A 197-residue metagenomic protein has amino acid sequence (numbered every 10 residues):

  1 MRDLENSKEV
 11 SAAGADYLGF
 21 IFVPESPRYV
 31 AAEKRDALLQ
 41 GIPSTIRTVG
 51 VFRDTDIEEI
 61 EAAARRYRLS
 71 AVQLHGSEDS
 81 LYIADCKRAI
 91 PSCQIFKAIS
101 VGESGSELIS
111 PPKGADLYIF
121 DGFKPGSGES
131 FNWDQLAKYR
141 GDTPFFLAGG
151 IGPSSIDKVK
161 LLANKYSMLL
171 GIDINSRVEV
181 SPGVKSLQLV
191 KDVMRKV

Functional and structural regions predicted by a protein language model:
M1-V197: Conserved N-terminal beta1-alpha1 strand-loop-helix module at the mouth
